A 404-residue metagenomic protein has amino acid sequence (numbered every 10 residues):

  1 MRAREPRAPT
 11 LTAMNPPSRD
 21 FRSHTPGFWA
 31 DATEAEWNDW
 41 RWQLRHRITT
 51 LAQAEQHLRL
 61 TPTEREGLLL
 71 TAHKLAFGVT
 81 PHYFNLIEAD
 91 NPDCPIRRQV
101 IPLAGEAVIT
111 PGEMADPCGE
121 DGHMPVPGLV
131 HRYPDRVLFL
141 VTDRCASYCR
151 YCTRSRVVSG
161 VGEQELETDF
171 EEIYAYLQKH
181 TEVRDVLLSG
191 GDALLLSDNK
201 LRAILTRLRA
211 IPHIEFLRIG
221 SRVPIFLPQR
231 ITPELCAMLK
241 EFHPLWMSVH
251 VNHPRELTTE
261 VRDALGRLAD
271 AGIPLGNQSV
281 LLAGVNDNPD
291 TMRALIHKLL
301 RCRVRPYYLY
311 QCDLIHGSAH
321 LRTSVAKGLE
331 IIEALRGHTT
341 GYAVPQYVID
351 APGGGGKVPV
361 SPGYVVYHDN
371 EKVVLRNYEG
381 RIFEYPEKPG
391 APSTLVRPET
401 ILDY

Functional and structural regions predicted by a protein language model:
R2-H131: Flexible, acidic/Gly-rich N-terminal and inter-domain linker regions that tether and position cofactor-handling modules
Y83, C149, Y307: Conserved, mostly hydrophobic/aromatic
M124-P127, V137-L140, F170-L177: Short, charged beta->alpha transition segments
H131-T168, I219: Canonical Radical SAM [4Fe-4S] cluster-binding loop centered on the CxxxCxxC motif and its immediate flanking residues
Y151-C152, T181, R262-D287, Y378-Y404: Mobile, glycine- and charge-enriched loop segments and immediately flanking short secondary-structure elements within
E171-D185, L194-T339: Conserved AdoMet/S-adenosylmethionine-binding subsite of the radical SAM
I332-Y404: C-terminal accessory regions of radical SAM enzymes
